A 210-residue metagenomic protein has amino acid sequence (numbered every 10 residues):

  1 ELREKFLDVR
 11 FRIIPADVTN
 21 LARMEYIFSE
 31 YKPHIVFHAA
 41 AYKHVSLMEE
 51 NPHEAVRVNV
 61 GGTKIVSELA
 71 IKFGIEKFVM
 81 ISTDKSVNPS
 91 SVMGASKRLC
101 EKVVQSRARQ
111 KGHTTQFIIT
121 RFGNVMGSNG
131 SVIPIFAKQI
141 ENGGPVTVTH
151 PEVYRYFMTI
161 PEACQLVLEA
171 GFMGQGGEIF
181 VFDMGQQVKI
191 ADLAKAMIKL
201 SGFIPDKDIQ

Functional and structural regions predicted by a protein language model:
F11-I13, A55, F78, F117-T120: Hydrophobic/aromatic anchor residues within beta-strands of the central parallel beta-sheet of Rossmann-like
R12-I35: Conserved Rossmann-fold cofactor-binding substructure of NAD(P)-dependent oxidoreductases
P15, R57, H150: Conserved residues in the N-terminal Rossmann fold of short-chain dehydrogenase/reductase
T19, M24, G61, G123 (+1 more regions): Adenine-nucleotide cofactor-binding loop residues
K32, H38, Y42-V45, E49-K102: Conserved Rossmann-fold NAD(P)-dependent oxidoreductase catalytic core, especially the SDR/UDP-sugar
V103-Y154, E178-I179: Conserved beta-loop-beta element that borders a ligand/cofactor-binding pocket
S128-I135, T149-E169, K189-A196: Substrate-positioning beta->alpha
M173-Q210: Mid/C-terminal beta-alpha module of Rossmann-like enzyme folds, strongest in SDR-family dehydrogenases/epimerases
